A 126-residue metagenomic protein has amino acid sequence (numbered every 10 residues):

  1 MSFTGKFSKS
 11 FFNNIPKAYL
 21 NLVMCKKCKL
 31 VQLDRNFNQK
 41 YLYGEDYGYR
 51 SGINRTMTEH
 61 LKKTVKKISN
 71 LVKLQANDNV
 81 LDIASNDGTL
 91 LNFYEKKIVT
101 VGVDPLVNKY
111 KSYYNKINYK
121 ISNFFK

Functional and structural regions predicted by a protein language model:
M1-N54: N-terminal juxtadomain amphipathic helix that follows a signal peptide/anchor or precedes a small N-terminal auxiliary
T56-N77: Conserved alpha-helix/loop element of class I SAM-dependent methyltransferases that forms part of the SAM/SAH-binding
Q75-N86: Conserved class I S-adenosyl-L-methionine
D87-K97: Conserved SAM-binding loop of SAM-dependent methyltransferases across substrates and taxa, primarily the Class I
V99-D104: Conserved SAM-binding motif I beta-strand of class I
V107-K109: Helix N-cap at the beta1-alpha1 junction of Rossmann-like dinucleotide-binding domains, i.e., the first residues
S112-K126: Conserved SAM-binding strand-loop segment of SAM-dependent methyltransferases
